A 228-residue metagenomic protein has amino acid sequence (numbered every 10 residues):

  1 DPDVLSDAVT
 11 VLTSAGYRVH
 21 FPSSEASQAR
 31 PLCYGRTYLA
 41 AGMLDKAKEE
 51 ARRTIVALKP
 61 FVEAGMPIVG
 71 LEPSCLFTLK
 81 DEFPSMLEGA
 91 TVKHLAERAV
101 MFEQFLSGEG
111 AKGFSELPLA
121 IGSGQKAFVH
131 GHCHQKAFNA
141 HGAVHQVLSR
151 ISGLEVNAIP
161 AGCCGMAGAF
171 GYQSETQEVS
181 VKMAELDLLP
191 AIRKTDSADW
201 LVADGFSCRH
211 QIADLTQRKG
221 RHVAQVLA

Functional and structural regions predicted by a protein language model:
D1-A228: Iron-sulfur cluster-binding electron-transfer modules in prokaryotic oxidoreductases
